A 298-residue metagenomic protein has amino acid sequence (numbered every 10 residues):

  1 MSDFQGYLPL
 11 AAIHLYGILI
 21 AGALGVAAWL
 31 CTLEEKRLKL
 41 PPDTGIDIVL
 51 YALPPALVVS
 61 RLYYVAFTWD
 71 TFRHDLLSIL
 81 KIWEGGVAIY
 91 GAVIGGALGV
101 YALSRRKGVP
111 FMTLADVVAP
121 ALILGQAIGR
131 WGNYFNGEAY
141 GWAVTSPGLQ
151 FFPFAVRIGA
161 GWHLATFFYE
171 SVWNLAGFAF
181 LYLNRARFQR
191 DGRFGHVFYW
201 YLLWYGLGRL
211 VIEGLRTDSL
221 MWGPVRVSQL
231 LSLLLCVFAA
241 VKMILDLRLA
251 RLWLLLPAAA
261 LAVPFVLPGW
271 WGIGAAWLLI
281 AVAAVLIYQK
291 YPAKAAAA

Functional and structural regions predicted by a protein language model:
M1-A298: A feature for loop-to-transmembrane-helix boundaries and adjacent hydrophobic helices in multi-pass integral membrane
